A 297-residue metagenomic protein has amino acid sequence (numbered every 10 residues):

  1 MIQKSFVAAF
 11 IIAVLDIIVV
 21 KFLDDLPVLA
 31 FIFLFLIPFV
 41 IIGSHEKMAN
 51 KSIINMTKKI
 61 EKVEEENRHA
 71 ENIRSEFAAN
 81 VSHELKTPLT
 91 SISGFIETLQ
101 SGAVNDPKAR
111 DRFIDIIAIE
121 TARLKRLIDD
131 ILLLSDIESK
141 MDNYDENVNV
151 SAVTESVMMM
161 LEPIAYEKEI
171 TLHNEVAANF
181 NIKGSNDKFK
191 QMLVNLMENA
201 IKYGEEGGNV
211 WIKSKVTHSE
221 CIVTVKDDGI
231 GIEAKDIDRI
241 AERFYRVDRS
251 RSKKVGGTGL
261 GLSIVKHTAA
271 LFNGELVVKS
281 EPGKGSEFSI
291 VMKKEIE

Functional and structural regions predicted by a protein language model:
M1-S52: Alpha-helical transmembrane segments and their helix-membrane boundary motifs
Q100-K108: Short acidic helix/loop segment immediately C-terminal to the autophosphorylated histidine in two-component histidine
I119-L124: Short alpha-helical segment of the dimerization/phosphotransfer core of two-component systems
S139-A152, K183: Short flexible loop/turn segments at helix-to-beta-strand junctions within the C-terminal catalytic HATPase_c
E146-N147, Y166, T171-N181: Conserved catalytic submotifs in the C-terminal HATPase_c
I232-R246, K266: Short conserved segment of the HATPase_c
N273-G274: Conserved glycine-rich
